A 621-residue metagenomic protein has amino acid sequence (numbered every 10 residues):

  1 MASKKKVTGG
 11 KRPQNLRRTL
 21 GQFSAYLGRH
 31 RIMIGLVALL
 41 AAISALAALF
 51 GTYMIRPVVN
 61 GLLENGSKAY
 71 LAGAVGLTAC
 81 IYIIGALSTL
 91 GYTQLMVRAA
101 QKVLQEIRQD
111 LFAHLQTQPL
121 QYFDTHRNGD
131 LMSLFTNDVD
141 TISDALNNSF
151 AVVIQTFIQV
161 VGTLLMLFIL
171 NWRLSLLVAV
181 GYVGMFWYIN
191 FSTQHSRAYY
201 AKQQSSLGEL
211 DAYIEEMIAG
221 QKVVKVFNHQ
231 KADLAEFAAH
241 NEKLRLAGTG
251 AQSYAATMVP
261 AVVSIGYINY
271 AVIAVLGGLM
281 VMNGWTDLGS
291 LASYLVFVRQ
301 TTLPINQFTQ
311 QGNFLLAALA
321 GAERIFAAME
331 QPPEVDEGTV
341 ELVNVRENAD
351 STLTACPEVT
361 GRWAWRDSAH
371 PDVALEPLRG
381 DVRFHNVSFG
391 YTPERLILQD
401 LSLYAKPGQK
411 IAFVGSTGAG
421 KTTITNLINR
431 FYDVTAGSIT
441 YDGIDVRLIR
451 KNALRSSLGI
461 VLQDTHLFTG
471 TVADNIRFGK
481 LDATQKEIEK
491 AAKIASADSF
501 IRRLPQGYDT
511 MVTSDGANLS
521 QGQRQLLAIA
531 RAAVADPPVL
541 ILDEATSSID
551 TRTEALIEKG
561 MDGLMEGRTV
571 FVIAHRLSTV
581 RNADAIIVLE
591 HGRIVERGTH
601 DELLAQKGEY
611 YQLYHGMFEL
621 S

Functional and structural regions predicted by a protein language model:
M1-A48, L63, S67-L77, Y92-M96 (+9 more regions): Membrane-integrated ABC transporters
A2-K11, Q101, Q109-V139, A212-E236 (+4 more regions): Short intracellular "coupling" helices and adjacent cytoplasmic loop segments at the cytosolic face of multi-pass
T8-L16, L39-L40, A47-R56, N60 (+13 more regions): Juxtamembrane helix-loop junctions of ABC transporter transmembrane domains
G21-S24, I32-Y53, P57, A74-T78 (+7 more regions): Alpha-helical segments in transporter systems
A25, I32, L120-Q121, V139-L146 (+8 more regions): An intracellular "coupling" helix at the cytosolic face of ABC transporter transmembrane type-1 domains
R29, M33-L46, T78-L87, N148-K202 (+2 more regions): Transmembrane helices of ABC transporter permease
L63-G73, M166-V180, G250-P332, C356 (+1 more regions): Helix-loop-helix
V345-S621: ABC-type nucleotide-binding domain
